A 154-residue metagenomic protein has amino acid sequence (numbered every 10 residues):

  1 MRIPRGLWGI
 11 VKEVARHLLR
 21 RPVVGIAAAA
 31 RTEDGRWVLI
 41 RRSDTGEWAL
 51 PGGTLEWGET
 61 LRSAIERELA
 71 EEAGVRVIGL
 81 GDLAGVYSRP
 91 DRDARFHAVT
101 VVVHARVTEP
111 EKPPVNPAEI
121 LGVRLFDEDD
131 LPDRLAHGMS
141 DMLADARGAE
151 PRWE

Functional and structural regions predicted by a protein language model:
M1-A27: Acidic, metal-coordinating catalytic segment for phosphate/diphosphate chemistry, firing primarily on the Nudix
V24-I26, G35, V99-V101, L121: Change "...and in nucleic-acid phosphodiester-cleaving endonucleases..." to "...and in nucleic-acid processing enzymes
A28, L83, V103-A105: A structural signal for short, well-ordered beta-strand segments
A30-R31, L39, A105, L125: Conserved hydrophobic "DFG−1" position in protein kinase catalytic cores
T32-V75: Conserved Nudix-box catalytic region and its N-terminal flanking loop in Nudix hydrolases and closely related
R76-G85: A short coil-to-beta-strand element that immediately follows conserved catalytic motifs
S88-K112, M142, A146: Active-site-adjacent beta-strand/loop module that shapes the phosphate/pyrophosphate-binding cleft
V102, P114-R147: NUDIX/MutT-family hydrolases
